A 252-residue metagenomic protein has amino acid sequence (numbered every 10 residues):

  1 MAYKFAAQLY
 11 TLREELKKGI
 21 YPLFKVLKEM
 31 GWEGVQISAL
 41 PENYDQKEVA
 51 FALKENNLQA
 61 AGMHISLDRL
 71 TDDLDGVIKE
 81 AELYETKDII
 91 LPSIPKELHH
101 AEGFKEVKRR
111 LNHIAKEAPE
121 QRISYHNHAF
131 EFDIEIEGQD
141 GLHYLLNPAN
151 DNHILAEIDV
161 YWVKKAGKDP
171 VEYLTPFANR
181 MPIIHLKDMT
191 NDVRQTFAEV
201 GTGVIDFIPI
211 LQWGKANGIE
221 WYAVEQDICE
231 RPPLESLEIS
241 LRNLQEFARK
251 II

Functional and structural regions predicted by a protein language model:
M1-K28, N43, K47, K54 (+3 more regions): Histidine-acidic metal/acid-base catalytic patches
A6-K18, M63-L70, L98-A101: Active-site mouth loops of central-metabolism enzymes
Y10, L40, D68, I94 (+3 more regions): Flexible loop residues that form catalytic and substrate-binding hotspots at small-molecule/glycan-binding clefts
E33-P41: A short beta-strand-loop structural module common to alpha/beta enzyme folds
Q36, G62, I90, S124 (+3 more regions): Conserved beta-strand positions in the central sheet of alpha/beta enzyme cores
P41-A52, L98-E106: Active-site-adjacent beta->alpha loops and helix N-cap segments on the catalytic face of soluble alpha/beta enzymes
D45-N57, G62, G76: Aromatic-lined substrate-binding rim segments of carbohydrate-active enzymes
Q59, L67-A156, V163-K165, L234: Active-site acidic/histidine proton-transfer and metal-coordination neighborhood in alpha/beta enzyme cores
